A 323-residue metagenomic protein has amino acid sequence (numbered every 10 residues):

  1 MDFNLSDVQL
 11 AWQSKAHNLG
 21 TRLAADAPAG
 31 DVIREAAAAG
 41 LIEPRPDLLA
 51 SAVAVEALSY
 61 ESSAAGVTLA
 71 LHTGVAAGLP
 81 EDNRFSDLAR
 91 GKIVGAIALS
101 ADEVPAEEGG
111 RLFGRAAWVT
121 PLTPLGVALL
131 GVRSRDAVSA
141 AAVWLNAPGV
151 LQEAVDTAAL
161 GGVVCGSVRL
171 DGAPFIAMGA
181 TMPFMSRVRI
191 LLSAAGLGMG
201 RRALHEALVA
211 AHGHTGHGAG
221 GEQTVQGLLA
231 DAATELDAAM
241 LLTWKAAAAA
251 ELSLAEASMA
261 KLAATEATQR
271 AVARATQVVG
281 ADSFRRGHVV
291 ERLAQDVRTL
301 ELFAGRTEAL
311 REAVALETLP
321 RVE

Functional and structural regions predicted by a protein language model:
M1-Y60, I190-E323: Alpha-helical interface subdomain recognition
A24-A27, A54-L58, S63-D82: N-terminal glycine-rich flavin-associated loop
F85-S86, V104-P105, A116-T120, L129-R133 (+2 more regions): A generic local secondary-structure boundary/capping motif
R90-D102, L130: A short, Trp-centered hydrophobic/proline-enriched beta-strand micro-motif
I93, P124-G126, A137-S139, A154 (+5 more regions): A generic structural signal for well-ordered coil/turn residues at beta-strand boundaries that shape enzyme active-site
E103-F113, V289: Cytochrome P450 C-terminal beta-domain/meander region
R115-L151: A short core secondary-structure module
W118, L145-A180, R187: Flexible, small-/acidic-enriched active-site or ligand-binding loops
